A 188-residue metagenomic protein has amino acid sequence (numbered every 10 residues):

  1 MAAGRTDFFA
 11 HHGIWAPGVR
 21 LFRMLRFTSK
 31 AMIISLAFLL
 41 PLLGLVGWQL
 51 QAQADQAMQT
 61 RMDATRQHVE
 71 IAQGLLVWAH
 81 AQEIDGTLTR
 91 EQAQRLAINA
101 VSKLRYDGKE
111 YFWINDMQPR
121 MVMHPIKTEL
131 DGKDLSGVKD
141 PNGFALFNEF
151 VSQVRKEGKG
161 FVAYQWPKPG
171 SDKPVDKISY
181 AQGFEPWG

Functional and structural regions predicted by a protein language model:
M1-R23: Short, Lys/Arg-rich, polar N-terminal cytosolic tail immediately upstream of the first transmembrane signal-anchor
A16, T60, Q92-L96, A145-L146 (+1 more regions): Short, conserved clusters of charged catalytic residues that mark active-site and nucleotide-handling motifs
V19-A52: Extreme N-terminal signal-anchor transmembrane helix of membrane signaling/transducer proteins, especially in bacteria
L39-D63, A79-E83: N-terminal membrane-insertion alpha helix
M62, R66-I98, K127-K133: Extracellular/periplasmic ligand-binding regions of membrane signal-transduction receptors
G74, I98-Y164, K168: Extracytoplasmic ligand-binding sensor domains of the Cache superfamily
F147, S171-Q182: A short beta-strand signature within small-molecule sensing/ligand-binding domains used in signal transduction
F184-G188: Short hydrophobic/glycine-rich mini-motifs in sensory/regulatory modules that couple input to downstream signaling
